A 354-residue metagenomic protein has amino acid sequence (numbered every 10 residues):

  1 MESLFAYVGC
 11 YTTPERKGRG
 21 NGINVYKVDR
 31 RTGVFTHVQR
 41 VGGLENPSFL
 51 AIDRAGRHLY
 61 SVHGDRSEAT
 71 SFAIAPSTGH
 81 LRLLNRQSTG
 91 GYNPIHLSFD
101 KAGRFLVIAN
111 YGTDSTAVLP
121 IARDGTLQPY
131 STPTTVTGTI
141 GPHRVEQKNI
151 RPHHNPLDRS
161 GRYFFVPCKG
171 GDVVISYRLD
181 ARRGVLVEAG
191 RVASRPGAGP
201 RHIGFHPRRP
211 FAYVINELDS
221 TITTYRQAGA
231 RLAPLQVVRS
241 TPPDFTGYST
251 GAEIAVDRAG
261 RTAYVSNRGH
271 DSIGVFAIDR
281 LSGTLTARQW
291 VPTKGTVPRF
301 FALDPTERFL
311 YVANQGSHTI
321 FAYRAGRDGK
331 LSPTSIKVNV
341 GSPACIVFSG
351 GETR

Functional and structural regions predicted by a protein language model:
Y11-T13, G64, Y111, I121 (+7 more regions): Short loop/turn segments immediately following the C-termini of beta-strands
T12-R16, D65-E68, G112-S115, G171-V173 (+4 more regions): Short glycine/acidic-enriched loop and turn motifs that connect beta-strands
K17, L44-R54, G90-K101, T137-S160 (+4 more regions): Beta-rich, blade/repeat-based domains predominating in secreted/periplasmic proteins but also intracellular
Y26-G33, F72-G79, V118-P129, Y177-V185 (+3 more regions): Short loop/turn segments immediately following beta-strands, especially the blade-tip and inter-blade linker loops
T36-G103: Blade-loop segments of beta-propeller domains
T36-G42, R82-S88, I140-V145, V187-A193 (+3 more regions): A short beta-strand motif characteristic of beta-propeller blades
H80-H154: Asp-box/WD-like beta-propeller blade repeats and closely related beta-sheet repeat scaffolds
